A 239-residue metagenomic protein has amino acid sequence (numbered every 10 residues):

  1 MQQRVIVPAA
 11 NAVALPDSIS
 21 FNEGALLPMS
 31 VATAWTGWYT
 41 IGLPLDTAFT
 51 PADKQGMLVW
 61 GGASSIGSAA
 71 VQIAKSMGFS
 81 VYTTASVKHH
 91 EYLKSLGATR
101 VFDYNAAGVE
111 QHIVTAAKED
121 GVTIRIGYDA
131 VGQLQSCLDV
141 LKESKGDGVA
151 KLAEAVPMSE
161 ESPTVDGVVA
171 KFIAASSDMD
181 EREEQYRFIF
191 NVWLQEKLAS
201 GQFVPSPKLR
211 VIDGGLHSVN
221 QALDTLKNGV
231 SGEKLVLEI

Functional and structural regions predicted by a protein language model:
M1-I239: Terminal helix/beta-alpha structural elements that buttress the NAD(P)+-binding lobe
